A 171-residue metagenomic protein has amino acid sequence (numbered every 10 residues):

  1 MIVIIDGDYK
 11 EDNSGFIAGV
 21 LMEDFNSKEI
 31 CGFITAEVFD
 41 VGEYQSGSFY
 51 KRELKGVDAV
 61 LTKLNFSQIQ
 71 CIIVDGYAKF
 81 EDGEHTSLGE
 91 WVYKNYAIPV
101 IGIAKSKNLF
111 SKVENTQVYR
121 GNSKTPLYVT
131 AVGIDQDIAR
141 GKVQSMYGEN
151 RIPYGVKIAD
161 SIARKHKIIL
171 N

Functional and structural regions predicted by a protein language model:
M1-E11: Two-metal-ion RNase H-like nuclease active-site motif
V3-I5, I30-S46, L54-L64, K79-F80 (+2 more regions): C-terminal binding/interaction regions
D12-G15, E84-H85: Short glycine/proline-enriched turns and hinge-like loops at secondary-structure junctions
G15-L21: Short beta-strand scaffold segments in enzyme catalytic cores
D24-F25, E29: Extended, solvent-exposed regions of the mature portions of secreted/cell-surface glycoproteins
Q70-C71: Structural motif
V74, V100-I103: General beta-strand structural signal in soluble alpha/beta enzymes
A78-Y96: Short Gly/Thr/Asp-enriched flexible loops that form oxyanion-binding sites at enzyme active sites
